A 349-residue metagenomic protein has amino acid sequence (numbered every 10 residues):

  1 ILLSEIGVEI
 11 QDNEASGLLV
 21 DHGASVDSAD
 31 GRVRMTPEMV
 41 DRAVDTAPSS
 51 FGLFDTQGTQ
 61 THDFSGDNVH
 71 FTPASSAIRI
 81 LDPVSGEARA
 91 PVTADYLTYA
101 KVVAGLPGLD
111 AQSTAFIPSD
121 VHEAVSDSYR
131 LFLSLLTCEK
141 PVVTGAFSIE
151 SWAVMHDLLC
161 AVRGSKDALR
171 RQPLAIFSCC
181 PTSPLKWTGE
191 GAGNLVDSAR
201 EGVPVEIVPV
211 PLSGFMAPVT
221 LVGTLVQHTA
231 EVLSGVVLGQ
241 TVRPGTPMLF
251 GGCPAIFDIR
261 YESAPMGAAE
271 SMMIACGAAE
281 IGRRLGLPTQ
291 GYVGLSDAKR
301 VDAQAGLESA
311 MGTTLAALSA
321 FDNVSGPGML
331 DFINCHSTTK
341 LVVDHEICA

Functional and structural regions predicted by a protein language model:
I1-L18, T339-A349: Catalytic-core signal marking the mid-to-C-terminal active-site face
V8-L18, D27-S28, V69-T72, V203-V208 (+1 more regions): N-terminal glycine-rich anion-binding loops that anchor highly charged ligand groups
R32-P218, V222: Catalytic alpha/beta active-site cores
D110, P209, V242-G252, P288-V293 (+1 more regions): Glycine-rich phosphate/pyrophosphate-binding loops and their adjacent beta-strand/loop elements at enzyme active sites
H228, P265-C276, A298-L315: Thiamine diphosphate
V232-Q290: Phosphate/pyrophosphate-binding betaalpha-module
K299-A349: C-terminal catalytic subdomain
